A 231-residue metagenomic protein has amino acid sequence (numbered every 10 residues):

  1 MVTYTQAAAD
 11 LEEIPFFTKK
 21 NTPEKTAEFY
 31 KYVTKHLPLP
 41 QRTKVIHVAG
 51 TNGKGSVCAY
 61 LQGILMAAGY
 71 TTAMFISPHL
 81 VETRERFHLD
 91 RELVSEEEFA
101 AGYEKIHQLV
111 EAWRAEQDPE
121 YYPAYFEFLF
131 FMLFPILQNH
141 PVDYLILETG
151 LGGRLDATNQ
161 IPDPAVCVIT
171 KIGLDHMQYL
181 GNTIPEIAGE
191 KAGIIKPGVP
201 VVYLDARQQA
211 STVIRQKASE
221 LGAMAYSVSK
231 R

Functional and structural regions predicted by a protein language model:
M1-G50, V57-A59, G63-A68, M74-F75 (+1 more regions): Short functional linear segments
T5, A27, A100, S211-R215: Short, surface-exposed alpha-helical segments at coil->helix boundaries
E12, M66, H107, R215 (+1 more regions): Class I S-adenosyl-L-methionine
P23, H36-Q41, A67-P162, Q208: ATP-dependent carboxylate-amine ligase catalytic core
H47, H79, H176-M177: Histidine-centered active-site/metal-ligand motif
V57-C58, R84, D156-T158, Y179 (+1 more regions): Short glycine-/acidic-enriched loop or helix-start segments at secondary-structure transitions that form or flank
L61, L133, I214: Aromatic/hydrophobic pocket-lining residues that form π-stacking "cages" and hydrophobic walls in ligand
W113-Q117, P141-E148, P164-R231: Acidic, Mg2+-coordinating active-site environments of NTP-dependent enzymes
